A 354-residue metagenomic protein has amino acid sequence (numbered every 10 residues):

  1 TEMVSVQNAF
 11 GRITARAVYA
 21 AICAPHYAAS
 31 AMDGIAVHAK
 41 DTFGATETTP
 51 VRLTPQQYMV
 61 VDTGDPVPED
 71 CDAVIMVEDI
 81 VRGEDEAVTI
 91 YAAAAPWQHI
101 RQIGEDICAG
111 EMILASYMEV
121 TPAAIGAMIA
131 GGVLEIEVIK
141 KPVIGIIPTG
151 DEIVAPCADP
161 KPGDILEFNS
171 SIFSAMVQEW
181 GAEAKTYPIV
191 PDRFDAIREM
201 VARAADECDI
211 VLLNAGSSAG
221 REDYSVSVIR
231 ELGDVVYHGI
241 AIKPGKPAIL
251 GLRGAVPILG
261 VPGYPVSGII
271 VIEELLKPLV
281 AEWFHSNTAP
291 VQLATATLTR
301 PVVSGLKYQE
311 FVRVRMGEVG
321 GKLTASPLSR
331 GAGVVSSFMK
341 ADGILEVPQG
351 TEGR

Functional and structural regions predicted by a protein language model:
T1-L134: Phosphate-interaction motifs
E2-Q7, G11, R16, A29-S30 (+2 more regions): Flexible glycine/proline-rich
T54-Q56, E135-K140, E346-R354: Acidic/histidine-enriched ion/cofactor-binding microenvironments in catalytic or ligand-binding pockets
D62, Y91, A115, I146-T149 (+3 more regions): Short beta-strand segments
D65, D151-E152, G216-G220, G263: Short glycine-rich anion-binding loops that position phosphate/pyrophosphate groups of nucleotides and phosphorylated
P68, P122, A219-R221, S267: Short glycine-rich, flexible loops that bind phosphorylated cofactors or substrates
Q102-L213: Phosphate-binding glycine-rich loops and their immediate beta-loop-alpha structural context
G220-L232: Short Gly/Thr/Asp-enriched flexible loops that form oxyanion-binding sites at enzyme active sites
